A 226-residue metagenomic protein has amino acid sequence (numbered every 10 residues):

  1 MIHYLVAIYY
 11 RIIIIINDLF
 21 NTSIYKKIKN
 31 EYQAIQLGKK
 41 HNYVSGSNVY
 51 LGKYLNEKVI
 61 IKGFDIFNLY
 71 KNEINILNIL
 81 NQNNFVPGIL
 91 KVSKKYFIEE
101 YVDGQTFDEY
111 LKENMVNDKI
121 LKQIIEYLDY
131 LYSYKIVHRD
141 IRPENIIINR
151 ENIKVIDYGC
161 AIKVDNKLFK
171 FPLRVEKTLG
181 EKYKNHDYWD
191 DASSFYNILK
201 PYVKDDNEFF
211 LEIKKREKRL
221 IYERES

Functional and structural regions predicted by a protein language model:
M1-K39: Juxta-kinase regulatory segment immediately upstream of eukaryotic protein kinase catalytic domains
G38-I74: ATP-binding glycine-rich loop module of kinase domains
K62-V92: A conserved alpha-helical element in kinase catalytic cores
G88-V116, I120: Conserved structural core of kinase catalytic domains
V116-Y130: Conserved alphaE helix
Y132-I148: Catalytic-loop of the protein kinase fold
K154, Y158-L220: C-lobe/activation-segment region of protein kinase-like
